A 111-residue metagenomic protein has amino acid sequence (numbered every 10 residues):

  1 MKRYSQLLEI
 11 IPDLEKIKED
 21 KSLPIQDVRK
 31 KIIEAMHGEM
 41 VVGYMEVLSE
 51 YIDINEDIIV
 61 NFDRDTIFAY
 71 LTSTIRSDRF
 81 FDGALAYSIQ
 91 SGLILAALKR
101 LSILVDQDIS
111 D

Functional and structural regions predicted by a protein language model:
M1, L14, I32, L48-V60: Extended non-catalytic scaffold regions that mediate assembly and binding in large macromolecular machines
M1-G43: Short terminal alpha-helical segments
M1-R3, V41, V47, G92-L104: Repeat-associated, polar segments at repeat-unit boundaries in modular proteins
R3-Q6, I59-S77: Short amphipathic alpha-helical heptad-repeat segments
E15-D27, V41, D57-N61, R76-S88 (+1 more regions): Charged, low-complexity interaction regions
K30, V42-I52, D65-S73: Amphipathic alpha-helical repeat scaffolds of TPR domains
G38, S73-R76, I103: Positions within ordered alpha-helical repeat solenoids
